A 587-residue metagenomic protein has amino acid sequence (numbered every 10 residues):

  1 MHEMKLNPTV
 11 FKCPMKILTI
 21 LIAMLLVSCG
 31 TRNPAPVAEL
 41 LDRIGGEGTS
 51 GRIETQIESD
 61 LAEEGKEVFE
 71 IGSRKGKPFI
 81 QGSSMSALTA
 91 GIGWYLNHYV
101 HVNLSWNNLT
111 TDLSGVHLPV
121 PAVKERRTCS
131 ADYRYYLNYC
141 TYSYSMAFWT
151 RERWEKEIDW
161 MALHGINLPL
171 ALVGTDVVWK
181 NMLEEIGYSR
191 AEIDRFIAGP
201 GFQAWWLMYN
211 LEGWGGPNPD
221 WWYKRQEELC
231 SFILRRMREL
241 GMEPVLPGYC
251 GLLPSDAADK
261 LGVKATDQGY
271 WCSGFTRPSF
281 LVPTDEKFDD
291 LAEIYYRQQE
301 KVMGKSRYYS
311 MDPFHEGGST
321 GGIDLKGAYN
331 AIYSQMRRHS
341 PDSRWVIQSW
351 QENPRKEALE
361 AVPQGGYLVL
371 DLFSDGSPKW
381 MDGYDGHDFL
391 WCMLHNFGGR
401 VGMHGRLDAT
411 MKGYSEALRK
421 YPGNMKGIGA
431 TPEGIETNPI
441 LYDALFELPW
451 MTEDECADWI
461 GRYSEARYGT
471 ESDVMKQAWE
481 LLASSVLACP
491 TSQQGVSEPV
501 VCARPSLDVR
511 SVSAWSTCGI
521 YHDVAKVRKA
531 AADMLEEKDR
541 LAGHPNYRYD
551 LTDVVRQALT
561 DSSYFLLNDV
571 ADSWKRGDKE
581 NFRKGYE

Functional and structural regions predicted by a protein language model:
M1-C13: N-terminal secretory signal peptides that target proteins for export/translocation
I17-V27: Sec-dependent N-terminal signal peptides
C29-A131: Contiguous, structured surface segment used for ligand recognition
S73-K75, N138-Y142, L567: Acidic/histidine-rich, surface-exposed loop or edge segments in extracytoplasmic proteins
K77-G82, Y142-A147, D220: Second-shell loop/turn segments in exported
A90, A131-G174: N-terminal structural segment of carbohydrate-active enzymes
N103, N107-L118, L137-T141, A162 (+9 more regions): Catalytic-core regions of glycoside hydrolase
A514-E587: Histidine-centered catalytic/metal-binding microenvironments
